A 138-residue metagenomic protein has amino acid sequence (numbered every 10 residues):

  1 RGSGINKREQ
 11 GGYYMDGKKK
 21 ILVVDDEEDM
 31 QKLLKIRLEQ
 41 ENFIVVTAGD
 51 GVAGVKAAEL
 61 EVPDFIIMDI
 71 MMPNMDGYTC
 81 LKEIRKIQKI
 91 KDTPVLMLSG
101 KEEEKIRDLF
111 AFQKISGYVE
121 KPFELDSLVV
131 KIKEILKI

Functional and structural regions predicted by a protein language model:
R1-K20, D126-I138: Non-catalytic signal-transmission and effector/linker regions of two-component phosphorelay proteins
K32-Q40: Charged docking surfaces used in two-component/phosphorelay signaling
T47-K56, G77: Helix N-cap/capping motif at the beta->alpha junctions
K56, Y78-K91: Short amphipathic alpha-helix used as the core "switch/output" element in two-component signaling
E61-I67: Active-site beta3 strand of CheY-like receiver
M72: Receiver (REC) domain active-site loop signature in two-component systems and cognate sites in sensor histidine kinases
T79, E102-E120, D126-K133: Alpha4 helix (beta4-alpha4-beta5 surface) of REC/receiver domains from two-component response regulators
